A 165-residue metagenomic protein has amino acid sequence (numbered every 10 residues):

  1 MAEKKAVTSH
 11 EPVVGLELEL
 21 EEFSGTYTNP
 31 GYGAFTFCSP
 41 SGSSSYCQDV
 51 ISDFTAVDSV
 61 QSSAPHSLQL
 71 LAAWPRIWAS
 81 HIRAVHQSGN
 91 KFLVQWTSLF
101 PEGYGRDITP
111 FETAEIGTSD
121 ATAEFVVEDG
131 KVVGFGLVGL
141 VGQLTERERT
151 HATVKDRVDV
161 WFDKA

Functional and structural regions predicted by a protein language model:
M1-A165: Peripheral terminal and inter-domain segments
